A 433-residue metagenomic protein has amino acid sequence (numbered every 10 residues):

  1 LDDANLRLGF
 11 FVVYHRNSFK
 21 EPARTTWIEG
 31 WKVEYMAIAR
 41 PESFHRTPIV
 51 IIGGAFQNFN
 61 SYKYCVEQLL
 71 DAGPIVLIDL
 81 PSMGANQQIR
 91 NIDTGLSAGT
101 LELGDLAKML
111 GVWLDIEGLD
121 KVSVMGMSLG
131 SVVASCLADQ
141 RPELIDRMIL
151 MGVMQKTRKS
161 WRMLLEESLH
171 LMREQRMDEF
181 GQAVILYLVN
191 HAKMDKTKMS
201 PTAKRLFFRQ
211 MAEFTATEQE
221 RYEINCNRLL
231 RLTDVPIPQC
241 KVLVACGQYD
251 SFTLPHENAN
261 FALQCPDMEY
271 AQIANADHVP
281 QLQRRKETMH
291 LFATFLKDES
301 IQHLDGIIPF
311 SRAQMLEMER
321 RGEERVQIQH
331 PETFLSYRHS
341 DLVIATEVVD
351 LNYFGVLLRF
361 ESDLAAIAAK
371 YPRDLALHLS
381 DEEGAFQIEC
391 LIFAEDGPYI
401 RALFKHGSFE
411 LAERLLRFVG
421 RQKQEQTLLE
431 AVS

Functional and structural regions predicted by a protein language model:
W31-I92: Conserved HGGG/HGGXW glycine-rich cap/lid loop of the alpha/beta-hydrolase fold
V76-M125: Active-site loop/oxyanion-hole signature of alpha/beta-hydrolase fold enzymes
D139, R147-Q175: Flexible "cap/lid" loop of the alpha/beta hydrolase fold
K159-W161, E179-P236: Conserved alpha/beta-hydrolase catalytic His-Asp/Glu region
P238, V244-C246: Short beta-strand/loop motif that positions the catalytic acidic residue of the alpha/beta-hydrolase fold
E269, E287, A293-L351, F360-E361 (+1 more regions): N-terminal helix initiation/capping motif
A276-M289: Catalytic histidine-centered segment of alpha/beta-hydrolase-like enzymes
Y399-S433: C-terminal output/interaction extensions
